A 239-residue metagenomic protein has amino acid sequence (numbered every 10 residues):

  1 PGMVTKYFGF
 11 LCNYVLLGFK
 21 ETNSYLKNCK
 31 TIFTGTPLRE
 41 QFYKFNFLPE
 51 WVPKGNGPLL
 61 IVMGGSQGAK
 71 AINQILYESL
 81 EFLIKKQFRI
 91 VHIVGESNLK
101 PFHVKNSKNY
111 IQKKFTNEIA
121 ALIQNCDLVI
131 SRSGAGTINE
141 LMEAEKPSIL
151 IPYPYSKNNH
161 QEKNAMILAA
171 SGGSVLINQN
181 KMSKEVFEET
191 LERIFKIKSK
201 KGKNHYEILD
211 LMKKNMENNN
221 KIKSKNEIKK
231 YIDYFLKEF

Functional and structural regions predicted by a protein language model:
P1-F47: Active-site-proximal region of nucleotide-activated glycan assembly enzymes, centered on histidine/acidic-rich loops
F10-L11, A121-N125, E143: Alpha-helix C-terminal capping/helix-to-coil transition sites in glycosyltransferase folds
Y43-S131, E162-M166, A170, I177-F187: Donor-nucleotide binding loops and adjacent catalytic segments primarily of GT-B fold Leloir glycosyltransferases
Q124-N139, K146-P147: Acidic donor-binding loop of glycosyltransferase active sites
S131, P147-N158: Short hydrophobic beta-strand element within catalytic cores of glycosyltransferases and related nucleotide-activated
S171, L176-N178, M182-E207: C-terminal "capping" alpha-helix adjacent to the active site of nucleotide-linked donor transferases in cell-envelope
N204-I222: A short, well-ordered alpha-helix in the C-terminal region of glycosyltransferases
K221-F239: C-terminal alpha-helical cap of glycosyltransferases
